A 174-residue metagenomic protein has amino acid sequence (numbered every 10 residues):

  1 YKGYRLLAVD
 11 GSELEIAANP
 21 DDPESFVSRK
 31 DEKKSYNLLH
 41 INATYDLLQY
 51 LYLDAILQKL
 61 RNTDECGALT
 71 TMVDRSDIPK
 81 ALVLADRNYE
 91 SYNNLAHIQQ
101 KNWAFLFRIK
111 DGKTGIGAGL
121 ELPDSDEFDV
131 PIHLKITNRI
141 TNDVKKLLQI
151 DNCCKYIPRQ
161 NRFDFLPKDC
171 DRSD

Functional and structural regions predicted by a protein language model:
Y1-R5, V9-D22, K30-D174: Single, function-defining residue in the core of a domain
V27: Extracytosolic and intramembrane catalytic regions of membrane-associated proteins in envelope/secretory systems
